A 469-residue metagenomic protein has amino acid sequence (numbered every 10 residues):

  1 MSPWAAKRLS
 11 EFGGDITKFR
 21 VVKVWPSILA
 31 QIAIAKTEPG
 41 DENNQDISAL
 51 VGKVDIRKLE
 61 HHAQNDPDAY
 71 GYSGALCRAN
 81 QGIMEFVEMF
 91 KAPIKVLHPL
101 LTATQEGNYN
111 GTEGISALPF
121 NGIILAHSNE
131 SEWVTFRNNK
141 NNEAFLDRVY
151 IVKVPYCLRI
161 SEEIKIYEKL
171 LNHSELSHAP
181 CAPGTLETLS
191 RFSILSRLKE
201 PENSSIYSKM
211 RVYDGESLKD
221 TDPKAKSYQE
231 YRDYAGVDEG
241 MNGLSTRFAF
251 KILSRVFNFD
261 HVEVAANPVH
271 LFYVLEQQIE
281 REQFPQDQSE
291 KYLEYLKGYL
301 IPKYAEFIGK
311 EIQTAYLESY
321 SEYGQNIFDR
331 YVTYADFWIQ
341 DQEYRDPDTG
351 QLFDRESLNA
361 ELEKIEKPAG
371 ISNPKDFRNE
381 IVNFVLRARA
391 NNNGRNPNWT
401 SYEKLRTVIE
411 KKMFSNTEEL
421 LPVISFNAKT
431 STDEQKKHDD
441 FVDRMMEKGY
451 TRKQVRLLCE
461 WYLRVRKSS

Functional and structural regions predicted by a protein language model:
M1-S469: Conserved ASCE/P-loop NTPase catalytic core
